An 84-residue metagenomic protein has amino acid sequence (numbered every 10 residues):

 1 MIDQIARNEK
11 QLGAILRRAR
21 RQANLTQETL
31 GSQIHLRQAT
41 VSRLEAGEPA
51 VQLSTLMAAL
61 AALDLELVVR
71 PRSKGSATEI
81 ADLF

Functional and structural regions predicted by a protein language model:
M1-Q11: A detector for short, charged/polar N-terminal pre-domain segments
A14-T29, A58: Short basic helix-loop element that most often maps to the first helix and adjoining turn of HTH DNA-binding modules
L25-S42: Short alpha-helical DNA-recognition segment
S54-R70: DNA major-groove recognition helix of helix-turn-helix/homeodomain DNA-binding modules
V69-F84: Short, charged recognition helix plus adjacent turn of helix-turn-helix-like nucleic-acid-binding domains
